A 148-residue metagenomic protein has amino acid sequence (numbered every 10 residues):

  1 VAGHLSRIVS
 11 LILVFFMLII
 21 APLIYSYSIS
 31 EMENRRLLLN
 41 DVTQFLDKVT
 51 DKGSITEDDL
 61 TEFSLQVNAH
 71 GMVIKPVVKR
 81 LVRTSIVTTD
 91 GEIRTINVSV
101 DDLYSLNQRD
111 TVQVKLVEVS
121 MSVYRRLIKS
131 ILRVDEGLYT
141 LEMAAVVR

Functional and structural regions predicted by a protein language model:
V1, L13, H70-I74: Short alpha-helix boundary/capping motifs
V1-L5, V9, V78-K79, V147-R148: Low-complexity, flexible helical/coil segments
A2-F63: Alpha-helical assembly-interface signal, strongest on the long, hydrophobic N-terminal helix that forms
S54-R148: Short, conserved structural patches
